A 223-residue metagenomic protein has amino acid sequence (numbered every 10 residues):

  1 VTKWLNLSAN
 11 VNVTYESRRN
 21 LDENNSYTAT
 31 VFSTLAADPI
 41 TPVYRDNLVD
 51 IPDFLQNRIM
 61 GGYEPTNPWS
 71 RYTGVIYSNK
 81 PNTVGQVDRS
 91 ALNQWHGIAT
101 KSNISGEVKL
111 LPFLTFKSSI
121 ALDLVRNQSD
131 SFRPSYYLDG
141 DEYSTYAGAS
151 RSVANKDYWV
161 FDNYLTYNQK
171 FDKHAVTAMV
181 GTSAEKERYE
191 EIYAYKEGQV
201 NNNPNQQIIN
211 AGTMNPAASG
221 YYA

Functional and structural regions predicted by a protein language model:
T2-A99, K117-A223: Surface-exposed loop/interface segments of Gram-negative outer-membrane beta-barrel transport/assembly proteins
S102: A cytosolic small-molecule/anion-sensing beta-strand core signal
L114: An active-site-proximal structural segment forming one wall of the substrate-binding cleft that immediately precedes
